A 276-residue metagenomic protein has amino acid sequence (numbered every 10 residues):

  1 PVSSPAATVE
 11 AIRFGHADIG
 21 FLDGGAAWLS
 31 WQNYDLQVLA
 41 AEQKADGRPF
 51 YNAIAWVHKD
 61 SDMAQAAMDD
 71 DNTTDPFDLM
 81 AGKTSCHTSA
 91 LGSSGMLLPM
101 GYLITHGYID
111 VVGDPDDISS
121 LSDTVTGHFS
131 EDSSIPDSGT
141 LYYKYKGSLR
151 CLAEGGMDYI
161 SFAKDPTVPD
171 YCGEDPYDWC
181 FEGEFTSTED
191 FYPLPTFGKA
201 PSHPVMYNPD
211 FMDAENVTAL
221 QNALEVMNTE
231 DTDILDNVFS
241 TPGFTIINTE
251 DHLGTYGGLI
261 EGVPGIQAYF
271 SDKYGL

Functional and structural regions predicted by a protein language model:
P1-E10, V111-R150, E154, P166: Short helix-initiation/N-cap motifs at beta->coil->alpha
P1-G25: Extracytoplasmic small-molecule ligand-binding "clamshell" domains of the periplasmic binding protein/Venus flytrap
A17, T84-G92, P136-G139, M206-D210 (+2 more regions): Second-shell loop/turn segments in exported
F21-D35, Y102-T105, Y145-T188: A ligand-binding cleft/hinge motif common to bilobed small-molecule-binding domains
L36-R48, S61, Y171-K199, P209: Short beta-strand->loop
E42-V112: A conserved helix-loop-strand patch within extracytoplasmic ligand-binding domains of the periplasmic binding
N52-D69, P195-N216: A bilobed periplasmic-binding-protein/Venus flytrap-type ligand-binding module shared by bacterial periplasmic
F211-L276: An extracytoplasmic/periplasmic, membrane-proximal ligand-sensing/linker region
